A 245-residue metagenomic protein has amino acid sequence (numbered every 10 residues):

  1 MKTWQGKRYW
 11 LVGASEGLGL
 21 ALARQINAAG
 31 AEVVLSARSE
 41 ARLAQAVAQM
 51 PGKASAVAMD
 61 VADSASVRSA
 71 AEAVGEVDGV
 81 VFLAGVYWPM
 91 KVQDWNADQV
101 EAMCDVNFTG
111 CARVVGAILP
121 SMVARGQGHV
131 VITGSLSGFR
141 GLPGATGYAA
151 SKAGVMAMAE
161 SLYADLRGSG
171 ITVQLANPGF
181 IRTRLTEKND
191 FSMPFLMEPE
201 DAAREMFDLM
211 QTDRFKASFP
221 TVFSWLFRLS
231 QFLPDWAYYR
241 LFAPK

Functional and structural regions predicted by a protein language model:
S15-E16: Conserved glycine-rich cofactor-binding loop
A29-A46: Conserved glycine-rich Rossmann-like NAD(P)H-binding loop of the short-chain dehydrogenase/reductase
K91-C104: Substrate-binding pocket helix/loop in short-chain dehydrogenase/reductase
Q93, L142-T146: Active-site loop immediately N-terminal to the catalytic Tyr-X3-Lys motif of short-chain dehydrogenase/reductase
V115, S151: Active-site helix of classical SDR
S135: Residue(s) in the substrate-gating loop at a strand-loop-helix junction that position the organic substrate next
L175, F191-W225: C-terminal helical subdomain
